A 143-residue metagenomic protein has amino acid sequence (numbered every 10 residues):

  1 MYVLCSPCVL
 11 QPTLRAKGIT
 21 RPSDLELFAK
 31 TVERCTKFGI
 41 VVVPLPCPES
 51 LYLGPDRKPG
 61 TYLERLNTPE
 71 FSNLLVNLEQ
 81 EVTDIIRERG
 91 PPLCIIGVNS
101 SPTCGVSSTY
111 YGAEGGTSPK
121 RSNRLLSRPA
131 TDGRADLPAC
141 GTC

Functional and structural regions predicted by a protein language model:
M1-L4: Extreme N-terminal starter segment of soluble prokaryotic enzymes
C8, V98-S101: Short, well-ordered beta-to-alpha junction loops that form the rim of enzyme active sites and present histidine/acidic
Q11-K17: Short N-terminal binding/cap micro-motifs at the start of the first secondary-structure element
G18-R65: Short, surface-exposed acidic-centric catalytic microdomains
P69-I86: Glycine-rich anion/phosphate-binding loops
P92-V98: Short glycine-rich phosphate-binding loop at a beta-alpha junction
C104-S127: Short Gly/Thr/Asp-enriched flexible loops that form oxyanion-binding sites at enzyme active sites
K120-C143: Cap/lid and interdomain-hinge subdomains that line or gate substrate/regulatory clefts in soluble alpha/beta enzymes
